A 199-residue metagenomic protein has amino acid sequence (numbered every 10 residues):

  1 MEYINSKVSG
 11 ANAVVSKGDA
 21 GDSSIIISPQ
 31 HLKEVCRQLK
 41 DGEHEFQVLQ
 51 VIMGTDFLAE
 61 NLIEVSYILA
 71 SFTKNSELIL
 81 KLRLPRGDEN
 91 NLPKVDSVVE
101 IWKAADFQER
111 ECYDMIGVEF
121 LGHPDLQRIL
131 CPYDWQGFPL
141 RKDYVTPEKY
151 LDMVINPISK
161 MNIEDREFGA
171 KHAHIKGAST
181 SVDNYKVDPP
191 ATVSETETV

Functional and structural regions predicted by a protein language model:
M1-V199: Terminal low-complexity/charged segments
